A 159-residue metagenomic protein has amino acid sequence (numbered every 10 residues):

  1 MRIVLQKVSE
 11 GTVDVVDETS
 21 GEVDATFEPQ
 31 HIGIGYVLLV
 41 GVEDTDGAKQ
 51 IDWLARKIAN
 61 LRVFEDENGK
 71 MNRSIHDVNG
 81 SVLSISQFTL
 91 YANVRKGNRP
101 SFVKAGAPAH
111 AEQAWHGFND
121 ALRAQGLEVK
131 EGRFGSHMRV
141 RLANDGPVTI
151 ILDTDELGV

Functional and structural regions predicted by a protein language model:
M1-G97, Q113-V159: N-terminal, polar/charged subdomain of small-to-medium soluble alpha/beta proteins
K96-G106: A charged helix-plus-loop insertion that forms the helical arch/lid used to bind and gate nucleic-acid substrates
A105-A114: Gly/Ser/Thr-rich active-site loops/lids in small-molecule metabolic enzymes that frequently grip phosphoryl groups
